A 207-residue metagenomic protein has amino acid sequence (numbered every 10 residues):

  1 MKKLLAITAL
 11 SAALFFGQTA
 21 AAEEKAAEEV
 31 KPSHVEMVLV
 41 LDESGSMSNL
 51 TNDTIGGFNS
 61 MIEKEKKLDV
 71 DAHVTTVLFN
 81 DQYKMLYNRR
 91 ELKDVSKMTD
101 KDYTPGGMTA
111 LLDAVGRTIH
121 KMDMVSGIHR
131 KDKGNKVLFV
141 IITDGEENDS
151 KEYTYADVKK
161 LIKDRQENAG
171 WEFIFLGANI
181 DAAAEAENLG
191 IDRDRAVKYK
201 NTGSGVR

Functional and structural regions predicted by a protein language model:
M1-L4: Positively charged n-region of N-terminal signal peptides that target proteins for export
A6, L10-A12, Q18-R207: Acidic, low-complexity intrinsically disordered regions
